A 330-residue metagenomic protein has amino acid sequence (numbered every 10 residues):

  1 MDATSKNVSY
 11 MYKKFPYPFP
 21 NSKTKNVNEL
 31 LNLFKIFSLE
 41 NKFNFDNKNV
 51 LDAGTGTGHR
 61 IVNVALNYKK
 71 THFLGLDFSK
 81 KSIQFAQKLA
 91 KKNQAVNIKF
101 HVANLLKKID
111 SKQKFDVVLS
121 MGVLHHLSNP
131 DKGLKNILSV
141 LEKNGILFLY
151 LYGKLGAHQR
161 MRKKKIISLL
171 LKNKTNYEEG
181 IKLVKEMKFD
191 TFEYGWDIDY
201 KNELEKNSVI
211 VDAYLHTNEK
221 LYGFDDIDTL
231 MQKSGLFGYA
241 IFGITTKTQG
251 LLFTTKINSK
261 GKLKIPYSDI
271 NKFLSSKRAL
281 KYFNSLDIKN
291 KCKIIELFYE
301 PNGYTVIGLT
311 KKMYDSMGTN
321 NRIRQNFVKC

Functional and structural regions predicted by a protein language model:
K14, T24-D46: Conserved alpha-helix/loop element of class I SAM-dependent methyltransferases that forms part of the SAM/SAH-binding
T57-K69: Conserved SAM-binding loop of SAM-dependent methyltransferases across substrates and taxa, primarily the Class I
S79: Conserved SAM/SAH-binding beta-strand->alpha-helix loop
Q94-L106: Conserved SAM-binding strand-loop segment of SAM-dependent methyltransferases
I109-V117: A short acidic, Gly/Pro-enriched loop at the edge of an enzyme's catalytic core that lines a small-molecule cofactor
D131-K143: A short glycine-rich, Lys/Arg-flanked "PGG" loop and its adjoining helix->strand segment in the class I
F148-D190: Conserved class I S-adenosyl-L-methionine
K201-C330: Rossmann-like AdoMet/SAM-dependent catalytic core
